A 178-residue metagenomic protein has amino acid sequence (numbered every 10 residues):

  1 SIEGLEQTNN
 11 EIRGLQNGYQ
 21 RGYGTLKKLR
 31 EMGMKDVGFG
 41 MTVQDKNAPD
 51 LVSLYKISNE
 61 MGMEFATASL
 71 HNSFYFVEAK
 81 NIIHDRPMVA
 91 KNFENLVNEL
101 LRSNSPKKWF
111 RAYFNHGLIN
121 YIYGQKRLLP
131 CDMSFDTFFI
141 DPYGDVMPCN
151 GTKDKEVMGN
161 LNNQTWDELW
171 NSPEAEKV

Functional and structural regions predicted by a protein language model:
S1-T137, D141-M147, K153-L161: Radical SAM enzyme [4Fe-4S]-AdoMet core and its adjacent flexible, acidic and glycine-rich loops/tails across
L100, L169-W170: A generic structural signal for nonpolar/aromatic side chains embedded in well-ordered alpha-helices
W166: Helix-loop "lid/cap" segments that line or gate small-molecule binding pockets
W170-V178: Immediate flanking context of iron-sulfur cluster ligation sites
